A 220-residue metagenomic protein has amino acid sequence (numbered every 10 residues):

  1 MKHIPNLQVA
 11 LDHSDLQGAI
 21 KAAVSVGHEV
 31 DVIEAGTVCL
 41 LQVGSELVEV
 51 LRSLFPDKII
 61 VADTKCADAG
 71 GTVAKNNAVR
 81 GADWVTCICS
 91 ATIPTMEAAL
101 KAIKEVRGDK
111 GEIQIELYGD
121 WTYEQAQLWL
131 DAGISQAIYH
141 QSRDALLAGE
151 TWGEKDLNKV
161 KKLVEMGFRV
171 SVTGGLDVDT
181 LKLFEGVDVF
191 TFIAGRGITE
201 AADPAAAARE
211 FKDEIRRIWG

Functional and structural regions predicted by a protein language model:
M1-G71, V79, T199-E200, A205-D213: Conserved N-terminal beta1-alpha1 strand-loop-helix module at the mouth
H3-L7, A69-G167: Conserved anion-binding
Q8, E34, I60-V61, E112-Q114 (+2 more regions): Structural detector of well-ordered beta-strand residues that form the stable sheet scaffold of enzyme domains
D12-S14, A62-G71, E116-T122, R169-D179: Glycine-rich beta-to-alpha transition loops that act as phosphate-gripper elements at the mouths of alpha/beta enzyme
I33, V85, A137, F192-I193: Hydrophobic residues within beta-strands of alpha/beta enzymes
T37, C89, L117, Q141-S142 (+2 more regions): Short secondary-structure boundary segments
A99, G153, E185-V187, G197-G220: C-terminal helical cap(s) of enzyme catalytic domains, especially alpha/beta-barrels
E154-V187, T191-I198: A C-terminal functional module that forms or caps the active site or interfaces directly with catalytic machinery
